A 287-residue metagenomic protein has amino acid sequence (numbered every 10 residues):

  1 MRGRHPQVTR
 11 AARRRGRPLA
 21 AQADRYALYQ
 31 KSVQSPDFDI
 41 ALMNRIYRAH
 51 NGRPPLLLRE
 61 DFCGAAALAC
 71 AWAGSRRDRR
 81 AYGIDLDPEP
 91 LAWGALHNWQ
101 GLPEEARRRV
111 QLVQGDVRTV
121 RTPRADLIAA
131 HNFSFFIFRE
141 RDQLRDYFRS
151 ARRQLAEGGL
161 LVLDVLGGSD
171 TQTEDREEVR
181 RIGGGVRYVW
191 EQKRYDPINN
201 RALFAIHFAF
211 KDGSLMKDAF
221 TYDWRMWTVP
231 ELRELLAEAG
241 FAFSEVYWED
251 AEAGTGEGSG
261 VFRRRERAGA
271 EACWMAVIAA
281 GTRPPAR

Functional and structural regions predicted by a protein language model:
P54-G64: Conserved class I S-adenosyl-L-methionine
A65-D78: Conserved SAM-binding loop of SAM-dependent methyltransferases across substrates and taxa, primarily the Class I
G94-A95: Conserved SAM-binding loop
L102-V117: Conserved SAM-binding strand-loop segment of SAM-dependent methyltransferases
R118-I128: A short acidic, Gly/Pro-enriched loop at the edge of an enzyme's catalytic core that lines a small-molecule cofactor
Q143-E157: A short glycine-rich, Lys/Arg-flanked "PGG" loop and its adjoining helix->strand segment in the class I
V162-L235: SAM-dependent methyltransferase
D223-R287: C-terminal lobe and adjacent flexible extensions of AdoMet/dcAdoMet transferase-like proteins
